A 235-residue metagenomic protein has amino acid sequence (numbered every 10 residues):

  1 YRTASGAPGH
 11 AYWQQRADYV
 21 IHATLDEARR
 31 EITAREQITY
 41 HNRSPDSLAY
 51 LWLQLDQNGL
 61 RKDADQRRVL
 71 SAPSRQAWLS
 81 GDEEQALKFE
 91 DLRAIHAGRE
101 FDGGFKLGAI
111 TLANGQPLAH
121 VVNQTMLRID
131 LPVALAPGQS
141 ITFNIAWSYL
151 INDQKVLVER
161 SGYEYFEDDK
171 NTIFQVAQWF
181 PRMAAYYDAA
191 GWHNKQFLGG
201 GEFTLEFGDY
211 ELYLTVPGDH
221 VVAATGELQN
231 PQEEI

Functional and structural regions predicted by a protein language model:
Y1-T33, A177: N-terminal, polar/Ser/Thr-rich
H10, I21-T24, Q116-L118, D130-A134 (+1 more regions): Beta-strand-rich interaction surfaces with strong enrichment in secreted/lumenal proteins
E27-R29, R43-L48, L112-N114, V133-T142 (+1 more regions): A short, structured loop/turn motif at beta-sheet edges
R30-G59, A64, L79: Ligand-binding face of N-terminal immunoglobulin V-set domains in extracellular IgSF glycoproteins
E36-I38, N42, L53-Q57, Q139-D153 (+1 more regions): Short, hydrophobic/aromatic-enriched beta-strand segments in well-ordered soluble domains
D63-V69, L157-E159: Outer-membrane beta-barrel and related beta-rich outer-membrane complex signature in Gram-negative bacteria
R75-A113, A119-H120, T125, A146-I235: Extended, low-hydrophobicity, Ser/Thr/Pro/Gly-biased non-transmembrane segments
T125-I129, I141: Short strand-edge motifs at loop-to-beta-strand transitions and within beta-strands of extracellular beta-rich domains
